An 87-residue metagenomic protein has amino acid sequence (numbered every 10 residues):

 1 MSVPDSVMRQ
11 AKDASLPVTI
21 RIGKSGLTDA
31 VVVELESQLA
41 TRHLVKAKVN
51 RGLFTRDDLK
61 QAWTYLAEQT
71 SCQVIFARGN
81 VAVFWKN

Functional and structural regions predicted by a protein language model:
M1-N87: Positively charged, polar, low-complexity stretches
